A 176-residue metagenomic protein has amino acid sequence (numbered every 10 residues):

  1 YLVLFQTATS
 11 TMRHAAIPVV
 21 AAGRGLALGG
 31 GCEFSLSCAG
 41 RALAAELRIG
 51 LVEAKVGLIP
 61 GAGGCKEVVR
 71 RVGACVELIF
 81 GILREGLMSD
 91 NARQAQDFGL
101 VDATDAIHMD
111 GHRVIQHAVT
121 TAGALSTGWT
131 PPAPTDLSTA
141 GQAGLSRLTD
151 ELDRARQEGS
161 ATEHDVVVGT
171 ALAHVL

Functional and structural regions predicted by a protein language model:
Y1-G23, G64-G73, G81: An acidic, glycine-rich surface segment that forms the CoA-thioester-binding/catalytic face of crotonase-fold enzymes
Q6, G29, A62, S89: Glycine-rich phosphate-binding loop at the start of an alpha helix
Q6-T9, V20, R41, V69 (+4 more regions): Generic hydrophobic alpha-helical scaffold/packing signal
M12-V56, L83: Glycine-rich beta-to-alpha active-site loop
A39, S89, Q94-D97: 4′-phosphopantetheine-dependent carrier domains
A39-G61, G99-I115: Gly/Pro- and small hydrophobic-enriched strand-loop and loop-to-helix capping segments that sit at the rims
G73-L87, D105, M109-L176: Intrinsically disordered, low-complexity segments enriched in small/flexible residues
